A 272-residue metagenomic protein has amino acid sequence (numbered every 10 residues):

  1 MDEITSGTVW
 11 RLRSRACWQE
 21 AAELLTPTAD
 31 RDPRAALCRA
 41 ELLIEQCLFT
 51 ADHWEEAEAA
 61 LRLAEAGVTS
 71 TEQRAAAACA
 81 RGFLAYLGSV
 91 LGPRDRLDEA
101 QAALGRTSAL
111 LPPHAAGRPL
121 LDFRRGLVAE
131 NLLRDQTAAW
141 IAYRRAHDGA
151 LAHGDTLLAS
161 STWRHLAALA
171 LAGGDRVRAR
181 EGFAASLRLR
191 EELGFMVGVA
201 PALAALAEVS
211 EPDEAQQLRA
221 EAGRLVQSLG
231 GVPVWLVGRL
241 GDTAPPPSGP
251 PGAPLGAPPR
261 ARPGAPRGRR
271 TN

Functional and structural regions predicted by a protein language model:
M1-V9, R13, E192-N272: C-terminal non-catalytic interaction modules
E3, R34-E41, A76, F83 (+5 more regions): Residue register of alpha-helical TPR repeats
T8, R39-Q46, R81, G88 (+6 more regions): Structural register within alpha-helical repeat arrays
V9-A16, L43-A59, A85-Q101, L127-A139 (+2 more regions): Short coil/turn connectors between adjacent alpha-helices in alpha-solenoid helical repeat scaffolds
A21, A57-A60, A64, A100-T107 (+6 more regions): Tetratricopeptide repeat
A29-D30, V68-T69, A109-A115, D148-T156 (+3 more regions): Short coil/turn linkers that connect adjacent helices within long alpha-helical scaffolds, especially alpha-solenoid
P33-E45, T71-L91, A116-V128: Amphipathic alpha-helical repeat scaffolds of TPR domains
A78, L121-A129, A142, A159-A170 (+2 more regions): TPR/Sel1-like alpha-solenoid repeat signature
